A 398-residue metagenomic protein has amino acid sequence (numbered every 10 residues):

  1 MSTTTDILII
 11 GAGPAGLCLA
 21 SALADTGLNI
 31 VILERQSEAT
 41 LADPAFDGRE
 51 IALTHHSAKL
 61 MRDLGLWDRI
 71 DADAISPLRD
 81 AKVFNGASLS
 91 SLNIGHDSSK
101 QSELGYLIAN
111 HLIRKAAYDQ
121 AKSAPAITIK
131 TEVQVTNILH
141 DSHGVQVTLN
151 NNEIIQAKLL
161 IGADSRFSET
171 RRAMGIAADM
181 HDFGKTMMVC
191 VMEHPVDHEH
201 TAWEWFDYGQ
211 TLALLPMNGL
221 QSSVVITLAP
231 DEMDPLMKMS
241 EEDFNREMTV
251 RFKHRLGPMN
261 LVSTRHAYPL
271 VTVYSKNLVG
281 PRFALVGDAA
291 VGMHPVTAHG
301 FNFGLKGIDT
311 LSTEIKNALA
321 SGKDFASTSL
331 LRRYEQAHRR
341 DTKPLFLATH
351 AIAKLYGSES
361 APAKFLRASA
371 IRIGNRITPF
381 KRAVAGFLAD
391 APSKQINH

Functional and structural regions predicted by a protein language model:
T3, R62-D63, D73-A173, H181-T186: Conserved N-terminal helical subregion
D6-I32: N-terminal Rossmann-like FAD-binding beta1-loop-alpha1 element of flavoenzymes
A24-F46: Glycine-rich FAD pyrophosphate-binding loop
I32-L33, G162, V286, M293: Generic enzyme active-site microenvironment
G48-D71: N-terminal glycine-rich dinucleotide-binding loop that anchors FAD/FMN and/or NAD(P) in oxidoreductases
M61, G144-Q146, E153, L159-M259 (+1 more regions): Conserved FAD-binding catalytic core of PHBH/FMO-like flavoproteins
E232-A326: FAD/FMN-dependent oxidoreductases across multiple families
T313-H398: C-terminal helical "tail/cap" subdomain of flavin- and related membrane-associated enzymes
